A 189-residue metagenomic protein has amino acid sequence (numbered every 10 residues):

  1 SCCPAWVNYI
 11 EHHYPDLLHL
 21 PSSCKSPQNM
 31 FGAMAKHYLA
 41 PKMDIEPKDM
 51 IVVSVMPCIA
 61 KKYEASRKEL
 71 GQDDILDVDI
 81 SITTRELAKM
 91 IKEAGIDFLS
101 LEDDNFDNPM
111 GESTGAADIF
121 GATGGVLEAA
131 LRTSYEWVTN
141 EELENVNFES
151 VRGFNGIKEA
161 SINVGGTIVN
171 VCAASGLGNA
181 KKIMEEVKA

Functional and structural regions predicted by a protein language model:
S1-A189: Iron-sulfur-associated redox domains of electron-transfer enzymes in respiratory and anaerobic energy metabolism
